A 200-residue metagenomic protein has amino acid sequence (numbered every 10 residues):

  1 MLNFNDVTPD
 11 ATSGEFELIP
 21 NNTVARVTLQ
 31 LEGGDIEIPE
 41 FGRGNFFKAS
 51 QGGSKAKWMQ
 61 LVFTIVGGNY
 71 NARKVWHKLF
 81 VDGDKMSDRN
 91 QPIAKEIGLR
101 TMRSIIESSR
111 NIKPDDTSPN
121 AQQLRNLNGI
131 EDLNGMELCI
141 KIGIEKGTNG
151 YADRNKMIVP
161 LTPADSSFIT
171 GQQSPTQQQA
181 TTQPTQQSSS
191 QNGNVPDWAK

Functional and structural regions predicted by a protein language model:
M1-K200: Short beta-rich binding modules
